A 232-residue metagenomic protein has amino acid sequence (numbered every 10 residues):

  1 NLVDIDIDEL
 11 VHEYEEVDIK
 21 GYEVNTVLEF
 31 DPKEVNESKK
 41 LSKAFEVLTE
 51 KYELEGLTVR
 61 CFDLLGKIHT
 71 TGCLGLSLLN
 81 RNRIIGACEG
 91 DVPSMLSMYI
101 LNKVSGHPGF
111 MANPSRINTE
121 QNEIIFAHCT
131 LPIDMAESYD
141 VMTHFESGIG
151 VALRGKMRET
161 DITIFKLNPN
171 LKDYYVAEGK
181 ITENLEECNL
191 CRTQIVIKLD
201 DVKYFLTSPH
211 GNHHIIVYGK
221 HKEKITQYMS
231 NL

Functional and structural regions predicted by a protein language model:
N1, N102, A127, K224-L232: Solvent-exposed, charged interface segments at domain starts and junctions
N1-H107: Conserved, well-structured core segments that form the ligand-binding/active-site neighborhood of functional domains
D6, D63, T130, K180-I181 (+1 more regions): A broadly conserved detector of short glycine/acidic/proline-rich loop/turn motifs that flank catalytic sites and bind
H12-L28, I68, N122, I197-H221: Generic structural signal for short, solvent-exposed loop/turn connectors between secondary structure elements
Y14, Y22, Y52, Y99 (+5 more regions): Sequence-level detector for tyrosine residue identity
T58-K67, S115-T119, H221-K222: Gly/Ser/Thr-rich loops at beta-strand to alpha-helix junctions that form or flank small-molecule/cofactor-binding
R83-N184: C-terminal catalytic subdomain
A152-L232: Extended hydrophobic packing segments that form well-structured cores
